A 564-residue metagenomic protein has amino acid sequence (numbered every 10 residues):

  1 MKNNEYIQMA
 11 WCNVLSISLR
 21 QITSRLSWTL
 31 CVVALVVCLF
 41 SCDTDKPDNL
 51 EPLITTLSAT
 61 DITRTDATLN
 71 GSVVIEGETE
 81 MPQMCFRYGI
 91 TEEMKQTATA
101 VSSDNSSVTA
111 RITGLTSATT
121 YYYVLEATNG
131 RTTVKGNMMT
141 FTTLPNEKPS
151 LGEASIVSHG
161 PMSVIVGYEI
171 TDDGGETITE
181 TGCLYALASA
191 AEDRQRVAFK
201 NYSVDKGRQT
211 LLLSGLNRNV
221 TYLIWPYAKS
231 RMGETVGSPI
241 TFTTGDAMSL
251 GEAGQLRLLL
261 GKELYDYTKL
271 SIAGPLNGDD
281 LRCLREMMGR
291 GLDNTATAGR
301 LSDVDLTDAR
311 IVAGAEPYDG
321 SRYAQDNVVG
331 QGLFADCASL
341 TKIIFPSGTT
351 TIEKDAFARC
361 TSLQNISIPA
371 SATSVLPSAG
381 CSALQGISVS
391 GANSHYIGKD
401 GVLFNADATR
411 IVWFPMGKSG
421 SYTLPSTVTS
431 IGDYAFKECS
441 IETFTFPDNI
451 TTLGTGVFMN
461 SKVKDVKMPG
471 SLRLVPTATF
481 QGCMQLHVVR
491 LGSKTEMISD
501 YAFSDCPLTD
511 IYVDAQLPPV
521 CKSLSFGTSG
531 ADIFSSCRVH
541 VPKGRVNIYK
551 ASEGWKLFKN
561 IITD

Functional and structural regions predicted by a protein language model:
M1-S24: N-terminal secretory signal peptides that target proteins for export/translocation
S24, M248-L250, K269-L276, N294-N327 (+9 more regions): Structural signature of tandem-repeat unit edges
S27-C38: Bacterial N-terminal signal peptides
S41-D246: Short, surface-exposed linear motifs at loops/turns and structural transition points
L151, D246-G261: Boundary/junction segments of secreted and surface-exposed precursor proteins
Q255-L258, D279-E286, E316-D319, Q325-Q331 (+5 more regions): Leucine-rich repeat
Q331-L333, E353-A356, D433-A435, G454-V457 (+2 more regions): Consensus positions within tandem repeat domains that build extended binding/scaffold surfaces
